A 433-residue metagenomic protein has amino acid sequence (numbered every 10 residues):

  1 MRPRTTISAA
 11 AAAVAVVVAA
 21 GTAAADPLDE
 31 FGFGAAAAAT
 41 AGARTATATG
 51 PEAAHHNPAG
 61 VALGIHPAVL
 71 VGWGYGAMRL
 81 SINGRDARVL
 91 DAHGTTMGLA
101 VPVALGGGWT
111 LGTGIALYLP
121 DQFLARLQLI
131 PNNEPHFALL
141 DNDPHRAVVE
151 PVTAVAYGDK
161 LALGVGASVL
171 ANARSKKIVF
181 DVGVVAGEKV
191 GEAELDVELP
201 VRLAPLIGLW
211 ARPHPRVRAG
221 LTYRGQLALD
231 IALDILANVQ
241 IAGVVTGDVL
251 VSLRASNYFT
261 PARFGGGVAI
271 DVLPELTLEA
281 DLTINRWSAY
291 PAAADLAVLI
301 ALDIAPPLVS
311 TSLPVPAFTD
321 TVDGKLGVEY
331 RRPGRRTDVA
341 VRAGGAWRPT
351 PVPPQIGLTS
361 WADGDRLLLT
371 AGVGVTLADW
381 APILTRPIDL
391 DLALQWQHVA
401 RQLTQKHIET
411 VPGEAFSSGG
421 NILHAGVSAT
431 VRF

Functional and structural regions predicted by a protein language model:
M1-A11: Bacterial N-terminal signal peptides that target proteins for export
A19-T22: N-terminal signal peptide c-region/cleavage motif recognized by signal peptidases
D26-A38, G94-F433: Outer-membrane beta-barrel porins/channels
P27-R44, A62-A77: Transmembrane beta-strand segments of Gram-negative outer membrane beta-barrel proteins
A39, A53-G60, L70, G98 (+1 more regions): Residue-level detector of alpha-helical secondary structure
G42-T47, A77-A92, T410, E414: Surface-exposed strand-loop-strand hairpins of Gram-negative outer-membrane beta-barrel proteins
T45-T47, A54-P67, V101-G107: Outer-membrane beta-barrel pore proteins
